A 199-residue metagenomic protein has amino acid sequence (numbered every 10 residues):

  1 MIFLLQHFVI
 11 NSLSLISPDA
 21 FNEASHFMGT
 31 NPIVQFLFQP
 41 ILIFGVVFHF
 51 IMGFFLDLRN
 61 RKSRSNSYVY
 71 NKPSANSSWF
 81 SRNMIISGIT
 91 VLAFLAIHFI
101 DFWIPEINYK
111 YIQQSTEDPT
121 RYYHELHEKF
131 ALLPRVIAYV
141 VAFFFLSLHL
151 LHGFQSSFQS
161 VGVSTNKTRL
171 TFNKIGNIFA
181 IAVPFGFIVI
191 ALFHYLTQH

Functional and structural regions predicted by a protein language model:
M1-H199: Membrane-embedded alpha-helical bundles that constitute the cytochrome b-like, heme-associated redox core of multi-pass
